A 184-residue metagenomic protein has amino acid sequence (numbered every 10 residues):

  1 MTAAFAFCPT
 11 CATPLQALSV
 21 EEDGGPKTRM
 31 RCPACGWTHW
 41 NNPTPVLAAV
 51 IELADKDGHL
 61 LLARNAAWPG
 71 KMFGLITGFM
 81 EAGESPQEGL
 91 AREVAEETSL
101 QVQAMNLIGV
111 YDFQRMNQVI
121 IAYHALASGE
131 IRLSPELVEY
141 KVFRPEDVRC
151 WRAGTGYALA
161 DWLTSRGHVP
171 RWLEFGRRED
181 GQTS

Functional and structural regions predicted by a protein language model:
T2-A49: Acidic, metal-coordinating catalytic segment for phosphate/diphosphate chemistry, firing primarily on the Nudix
L18-S19, Q101-G109: A short coil-to-beta-strand element that immediately follows conserved catalytic motifs
K27, N42-V46, G70, L75 (+1 more regions): Short connector loops at helix/strand junctions that flank enzyme active sites, especially segments positioning acidic
R31, L61, G74, N106 (+1 more regions): Conserved beta-strand segments that form the floor/walls of ligand-binding pockets within enzyme and binding domains
N42, L53-E96: Conserved Nudix-box catalytic region and its N-terminal flanking loop in Nudix hydrolases and closely related
I51-E52, L62, A125, V142: Conserved hydrophobic "DFG−1" position in protein kinase catalytic cores
Y111-E139, P145, W162-L163: Active-site-adjacent beta-strand/loop module that shapes the phosphate/pyrophosphate-binding cleft
V142-S184: Long C-terminal interaction/binding lobes of large macromolecular proteins
